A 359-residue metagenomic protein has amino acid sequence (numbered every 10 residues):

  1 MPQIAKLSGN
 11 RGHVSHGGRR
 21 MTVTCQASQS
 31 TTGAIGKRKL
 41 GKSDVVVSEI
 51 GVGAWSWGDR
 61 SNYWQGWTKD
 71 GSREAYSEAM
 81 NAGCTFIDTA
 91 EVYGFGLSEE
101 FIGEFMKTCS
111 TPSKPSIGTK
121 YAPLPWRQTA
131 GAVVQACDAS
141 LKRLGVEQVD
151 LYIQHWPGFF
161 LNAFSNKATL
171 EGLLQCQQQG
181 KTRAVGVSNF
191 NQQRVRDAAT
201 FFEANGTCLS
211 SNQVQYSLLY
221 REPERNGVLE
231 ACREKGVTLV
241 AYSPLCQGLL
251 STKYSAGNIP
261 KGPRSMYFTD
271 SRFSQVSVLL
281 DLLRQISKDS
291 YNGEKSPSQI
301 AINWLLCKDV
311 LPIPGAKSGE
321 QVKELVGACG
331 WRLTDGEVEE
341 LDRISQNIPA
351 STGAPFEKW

Functional and structural regions predicted by a protein language model:
P2-P115, E147, G172, Q178 (+2 more regions): N-terminal binding-site loop/beta-alpha segment at the start of enzyme catalytic domains that lines or forms
S30, A34, P157-W359: Beta/alpha (TIM)-barrel catalytic core signal, keyed to glycine-rich beta->alpha loops juxtaposed to Asp/Glu that bind
S56-D70, Y121-A132, G158-F164: Active-site mouth loops of central-metabolism enzymes
Q65-A79, Q128-L144, N166-A168, Q193-A199: Short, acidic/polar
C84, V146-V149, T182, V237: A structural motif
F86-E91, G118, D150-Q154, G186-V187 (+1 more regions): Short beta-strand segments at enzyme active-site cores
S113-P125, Y152-Q154, Q213-Y216: A short, structured active-site edge motif that brings together acidic residues
K142-N162: Active-site groove signature of glycoside hydrolases
